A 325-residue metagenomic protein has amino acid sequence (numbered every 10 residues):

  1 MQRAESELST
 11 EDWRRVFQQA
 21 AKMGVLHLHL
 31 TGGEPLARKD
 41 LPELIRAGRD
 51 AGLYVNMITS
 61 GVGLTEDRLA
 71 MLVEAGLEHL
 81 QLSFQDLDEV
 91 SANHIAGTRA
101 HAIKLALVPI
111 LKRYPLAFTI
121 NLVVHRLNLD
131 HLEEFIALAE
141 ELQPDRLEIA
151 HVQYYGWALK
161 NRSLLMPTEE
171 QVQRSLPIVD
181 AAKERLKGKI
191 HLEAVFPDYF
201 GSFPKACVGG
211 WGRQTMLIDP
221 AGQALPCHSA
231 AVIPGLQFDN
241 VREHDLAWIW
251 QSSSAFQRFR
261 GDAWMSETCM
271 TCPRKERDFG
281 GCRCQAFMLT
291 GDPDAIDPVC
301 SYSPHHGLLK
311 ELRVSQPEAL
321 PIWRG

Functional and structural regions predicted by a protein language model:
M1-H79: Conserved alpha-helical substructure of the radical SAM core
R3, L8, Y54, A70 (+4 more regions): Radical SAM enzyme [4Fe-4S]-AdoMet core and its adjacent flexible, acidic and glycine-rich loops/tails across
E11-R15, L64-D67, I103, V241 (+2 more regions): Short, conserved clusters of charged catalytic residues that mark active-site and nucleotide-handling motifs
L26, G212, T268: Exposed loop/turn and edge beta-strand positions of beta-sandwich/beta-sheet ligand-binding modules
G33, V123-H125, F287: Short strand-loop junctions, especially beta-strand C-caps/beta-turns that link beta-sheets to coils or alpha-helices
E34, G63, D86, Q153 (+1 more regions): Flexible, active-site-proximal loop/turn residues at the rims of small-molecule/cofactor binding pockets and catalytic
E34-P35, G63, A158, Q214 (+2 more regions): Gly/Ser/Thr-rich beta-alpha loop segments that engage phosphate groups in nucleotides
A231-G325: Flexible mid-to-C-terminal extensions adjoining Fe-S/redox cofactors in radical SAM and related proteins
